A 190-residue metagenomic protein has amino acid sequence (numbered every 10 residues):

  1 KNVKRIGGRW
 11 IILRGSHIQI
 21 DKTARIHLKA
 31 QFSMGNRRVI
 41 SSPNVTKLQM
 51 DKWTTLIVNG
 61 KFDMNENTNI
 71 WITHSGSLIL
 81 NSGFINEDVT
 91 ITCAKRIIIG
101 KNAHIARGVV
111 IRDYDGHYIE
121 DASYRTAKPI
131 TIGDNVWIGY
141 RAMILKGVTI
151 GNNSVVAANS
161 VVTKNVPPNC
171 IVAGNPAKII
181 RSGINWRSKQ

Functional and structural regions predicted by a protein language model:
K1-R112, G133-D134, N152, P168 (+2 more regions): Domain-scale signature associated with acetyltransferase and cell-envelope carbohydrate enzymes
T90-C93, R141-V155, S160-K164: Beta-rich strand-turn-strand
D115: Short beta-strand-loop-alpha-helix junction that forms the active-site gateway of nucleic-acid-processing nucleases
A122-G147, N175-Q190: C-terminal segments of enzyme domains that contribute to small-molecule binding surfaces
V172: Conserved active-site beta-strand element of glycosyltransferases/polysaccharide synthases
